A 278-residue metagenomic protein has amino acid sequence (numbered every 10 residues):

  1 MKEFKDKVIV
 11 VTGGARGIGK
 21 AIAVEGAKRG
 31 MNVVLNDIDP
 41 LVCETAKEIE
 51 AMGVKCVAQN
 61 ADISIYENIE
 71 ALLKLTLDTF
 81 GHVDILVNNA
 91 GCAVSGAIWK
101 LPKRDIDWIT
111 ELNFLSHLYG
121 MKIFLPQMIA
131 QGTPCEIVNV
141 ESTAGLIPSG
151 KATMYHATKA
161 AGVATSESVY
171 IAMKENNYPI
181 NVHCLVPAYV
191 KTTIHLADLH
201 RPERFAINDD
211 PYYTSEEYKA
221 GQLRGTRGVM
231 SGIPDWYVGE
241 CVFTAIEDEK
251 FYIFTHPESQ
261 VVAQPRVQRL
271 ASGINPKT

Functional and structural regions predicted by a protein language model:
V8, A15-R16: Conserved glycine-rich cofactor-binding loop
R29-E44: Conserved glycine-rich Rossmann-like NAD(P)H-binding loop of the short-chain dehydrogenase/reductase
N60-L72, K103: The beta1-alpha1 cofactor-binding region of Rossmann-like NAD(H)/NADP(H)-dependent oxidoreductases
A97-I98, P102-T110: Substrate-binding pocket helix/loop in short-chain dehydrogenase/reductase
M121, T158: Active-site helix of classical SDR
S142: Residue(s) in the substrate-gating loop at a strand-loop-helix junction that position the organic substrate next
E175-Y252: SDR active-site lid
